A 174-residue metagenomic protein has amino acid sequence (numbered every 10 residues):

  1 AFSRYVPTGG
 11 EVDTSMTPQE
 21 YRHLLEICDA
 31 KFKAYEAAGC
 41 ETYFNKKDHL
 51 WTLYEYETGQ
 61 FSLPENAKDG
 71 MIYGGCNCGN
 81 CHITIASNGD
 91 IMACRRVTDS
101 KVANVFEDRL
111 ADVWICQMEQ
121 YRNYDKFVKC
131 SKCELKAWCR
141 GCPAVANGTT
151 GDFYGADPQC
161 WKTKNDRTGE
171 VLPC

Functional and structural regions predicted by a protein language model:
A1-H23, I27: Radical SAM/AdoMet-radical enzyme domain recognition
V6, L50-L53, H82: Short, catalytically relevant binding-site loops at active-site mouths
G10-T14, Y56-G59, A144: Short aromatic-enriched loop/helix-cap "lid" or pocket-rim segments at secondary-structure transitions that line
E20-E65, D90-G141: C-terminal accessory region of radical SAM enzymes
A67-I72: Short, P/G- and charge-enriched loop/turn segments at secondary-structure junctions
C76-N80: Short, small/polar residue-rich loop motifs at catalytic or cofactor-binding pockets
I85-A86: Short, acidic, Ser/Thr-enriched surface-loop or helix-capping motifs
Y124-L172: Cysteine-cluster motifs in flexible loop/terminal segments that predominantly coordinate metals
